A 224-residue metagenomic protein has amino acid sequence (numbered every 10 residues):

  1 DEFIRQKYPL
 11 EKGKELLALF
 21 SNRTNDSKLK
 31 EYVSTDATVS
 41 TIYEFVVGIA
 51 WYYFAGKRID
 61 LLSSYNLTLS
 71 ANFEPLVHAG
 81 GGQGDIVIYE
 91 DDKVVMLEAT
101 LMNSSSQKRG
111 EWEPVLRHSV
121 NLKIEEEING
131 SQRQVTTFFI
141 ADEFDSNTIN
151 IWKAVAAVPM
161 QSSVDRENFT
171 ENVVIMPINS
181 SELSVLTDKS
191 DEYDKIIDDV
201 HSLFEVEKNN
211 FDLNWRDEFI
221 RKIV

Functional and structural regions predicted by a protein language model:
E2-V224: Catalytic core segments in nucleotide and nucleic-acid processing enzymes
